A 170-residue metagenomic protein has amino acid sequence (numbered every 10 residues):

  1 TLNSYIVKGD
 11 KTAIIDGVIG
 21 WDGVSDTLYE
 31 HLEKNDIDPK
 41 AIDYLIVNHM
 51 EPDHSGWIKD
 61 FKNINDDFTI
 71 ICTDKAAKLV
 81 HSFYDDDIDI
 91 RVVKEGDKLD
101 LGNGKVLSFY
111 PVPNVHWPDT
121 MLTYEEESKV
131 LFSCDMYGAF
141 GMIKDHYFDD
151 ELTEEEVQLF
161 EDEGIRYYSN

Functional and structural regions predicted by a protein language model:
T1-N35, L122-S133: Conserved beta-strand hairpin/beta-sheet module of binuclear metal-dependent hydrolase folds, prominently
G9-K11, I42, D66-D67, D86-I88 (+2 more regions): Short coil/turn connectors at secondary-structure junctions
A13-D16, Y44-V47, S108-F109: Short catalytic-loop micro-motif centered on adjacent basic/acidic residues
D22, M50-S55, K78-L79, H116-W117 (+1 more regions): Active-site environment of divalent metal-dependent phosphoester hydrolases
V24-I71: Active-site metal-binding motif and surrounding structural segment of the metallo-beta-lactamase
D26, S55-D60, H81-D85, D119-M121: Short, conserved acidic/polar surface loops in the N-terminal third of protein domains
C72-T120: Metallo-beta-lactamase
V106-N170: Metallo-beta-lactamase
